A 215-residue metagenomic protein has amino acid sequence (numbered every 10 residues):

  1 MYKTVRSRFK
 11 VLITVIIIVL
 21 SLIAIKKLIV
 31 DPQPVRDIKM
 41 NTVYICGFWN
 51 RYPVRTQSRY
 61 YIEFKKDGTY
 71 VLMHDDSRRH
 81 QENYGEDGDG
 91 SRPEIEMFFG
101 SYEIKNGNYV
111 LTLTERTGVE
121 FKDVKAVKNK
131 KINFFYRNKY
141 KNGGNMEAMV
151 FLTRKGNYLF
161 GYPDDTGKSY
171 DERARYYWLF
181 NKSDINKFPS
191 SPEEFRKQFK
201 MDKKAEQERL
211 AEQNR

Functional and structural regions predicted by a protein language model:
Y2-T14, V19-F99, T112-R215: Lipid interaction determinants
G100-I104, Y109: Mid-length scaffold segments of soluble, non-membrane domains
